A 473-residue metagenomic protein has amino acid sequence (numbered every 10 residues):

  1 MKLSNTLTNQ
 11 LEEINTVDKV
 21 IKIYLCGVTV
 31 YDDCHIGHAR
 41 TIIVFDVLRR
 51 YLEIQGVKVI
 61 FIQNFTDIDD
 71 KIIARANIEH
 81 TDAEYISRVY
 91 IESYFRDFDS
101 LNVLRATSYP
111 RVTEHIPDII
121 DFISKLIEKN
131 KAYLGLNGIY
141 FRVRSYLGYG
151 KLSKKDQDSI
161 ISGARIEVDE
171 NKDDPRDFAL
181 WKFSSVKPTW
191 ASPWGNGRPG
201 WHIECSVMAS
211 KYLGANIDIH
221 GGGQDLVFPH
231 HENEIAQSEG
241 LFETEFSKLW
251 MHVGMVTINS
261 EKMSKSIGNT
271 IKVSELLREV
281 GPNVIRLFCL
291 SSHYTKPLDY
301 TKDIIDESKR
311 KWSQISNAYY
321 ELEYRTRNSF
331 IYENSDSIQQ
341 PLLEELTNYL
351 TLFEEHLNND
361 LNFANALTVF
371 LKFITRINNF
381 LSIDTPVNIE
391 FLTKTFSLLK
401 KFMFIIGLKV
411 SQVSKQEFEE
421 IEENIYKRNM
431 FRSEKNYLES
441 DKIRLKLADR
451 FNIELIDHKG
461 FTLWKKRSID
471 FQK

Functional and structural regions predicted by a protein language model:
M1-Y31, I42, D46, P117-E323: Alpha-helical recognition segments enriched in aromatics with Gly/Pro capping that present substrate-recognition
T8-N102, I456-W464, F471: N-terminal, positively charged nucleic-acid-binding surface of large information/translation enzymes
K58-I60, N130-L136, F451-I456: Short, well-structured beta-strand/strand-turn elements
F65-D69, I91-Y94, L104-I119, N137-Y146: Short, glycine/charge-rich beta-strand/loop segments that flank catalytic centers and engage negatively charged groups
N77-D82, T107-T113, G195: The substrate-binding groove and active-site-proximal loops of carbohydrate-active enzymes, especially glycoside
E79-Y85, A106, T295-D299: Short, polar/flexible loop-turn hinges at active-site or ligand-entry regions and domain interfaces
Y94, D99-R105, I123, I127 (+1 more regions): Active-site pocket-lining segments that scaffold enzyme catalytic pockets across diverse folds
K272-K473: Structural preference for alpha-helix termini/caps and helix-kink/transition segments
